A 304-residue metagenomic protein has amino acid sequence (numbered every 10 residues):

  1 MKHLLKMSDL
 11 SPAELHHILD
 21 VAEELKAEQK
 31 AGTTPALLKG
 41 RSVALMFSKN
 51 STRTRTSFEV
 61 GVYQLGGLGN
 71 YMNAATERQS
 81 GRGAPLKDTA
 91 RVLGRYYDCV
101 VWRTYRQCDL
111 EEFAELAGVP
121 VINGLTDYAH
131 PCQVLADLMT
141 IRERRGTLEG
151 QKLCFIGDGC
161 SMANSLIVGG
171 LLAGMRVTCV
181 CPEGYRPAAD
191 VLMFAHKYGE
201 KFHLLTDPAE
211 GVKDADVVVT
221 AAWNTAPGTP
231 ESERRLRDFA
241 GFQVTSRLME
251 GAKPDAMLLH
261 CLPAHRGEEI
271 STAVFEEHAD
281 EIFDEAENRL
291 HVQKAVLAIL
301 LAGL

Functional and structural regions predicted by a protein language model:
M1-T56, V60: Positively charged, low-complexity intrinsically disordered leader regions
S42-V43, F47-Y96: Active-site cofactor/substrate anionic-group-binding motifs, chiefly glycine- and Lys/Arg-rich phosphate-binding loops
S48-V60, E143-A221: Glycine-rich phosphate/diphosphate-binding loop of Rossmann-like nucleotide-binding domains
N70-L93, L116, L166-G169, R186-E200: Active-site-proximal loop->helix
G81, D98-G169, H260: Anion-binding alpha/beta catalytic cores of soluble intermediary-metabolism enzymes, centered on
H196-A273: Rossmann-like adenosine-cofactor binding region
D255-A256, C261-L304: Adenosine-phosphate binding glycine-rich loop
